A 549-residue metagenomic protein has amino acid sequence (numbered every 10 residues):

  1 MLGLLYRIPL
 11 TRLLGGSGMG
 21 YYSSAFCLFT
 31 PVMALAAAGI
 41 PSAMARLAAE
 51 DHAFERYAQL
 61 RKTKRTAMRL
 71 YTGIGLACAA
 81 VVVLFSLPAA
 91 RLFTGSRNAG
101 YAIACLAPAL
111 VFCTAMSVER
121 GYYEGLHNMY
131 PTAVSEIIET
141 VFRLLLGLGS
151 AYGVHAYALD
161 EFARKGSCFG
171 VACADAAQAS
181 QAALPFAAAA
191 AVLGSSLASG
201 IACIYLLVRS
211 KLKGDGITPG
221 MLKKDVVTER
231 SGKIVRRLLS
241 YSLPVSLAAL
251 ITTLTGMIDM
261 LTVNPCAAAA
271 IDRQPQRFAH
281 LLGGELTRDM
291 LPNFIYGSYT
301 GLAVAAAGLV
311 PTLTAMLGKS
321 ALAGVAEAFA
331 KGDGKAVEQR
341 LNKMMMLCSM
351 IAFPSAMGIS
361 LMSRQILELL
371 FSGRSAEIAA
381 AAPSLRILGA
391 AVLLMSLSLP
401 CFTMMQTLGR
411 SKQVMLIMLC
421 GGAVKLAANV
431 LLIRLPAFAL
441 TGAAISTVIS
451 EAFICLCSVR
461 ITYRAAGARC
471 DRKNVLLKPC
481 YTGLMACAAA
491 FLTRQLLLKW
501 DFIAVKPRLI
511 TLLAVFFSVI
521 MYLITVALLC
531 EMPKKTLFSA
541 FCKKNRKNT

Functional and structural regions predicted by a protein language model:
M1-S42, A79, V83, L110 (+2 more regions): Signature of the first transmembrane helix
G3, R7, A37-A45, C105-E124 (+6 more regions): Short runs within selected transmembrane alpha-helices of multi-pass transporters and secretion channels
L10-P31, L184-A189, K233-Y241, N264-A307 (+1 more regions): Interfacial/gating helices of multi-pass transporter permease domains
A38-A53, A307, P311-K331: Helix-loop junctions and terminal segments of transmembrane helices in multi-pass membrane transport/translocation
L87-C105, I359-V392, V505: Interfacial segments at transmembrane-helix termini and the short loops linking adjacent helices
Y130, V141-C203, K412, G422-L456 (+2 more regions): Membrane-interface helix-loop junctions in multi-pass transport and translocation proteins
A163-V192, I204-T252, G332-K335, R464-C480: Interhelical loop/hinge segments that connect adjacent transmembrane helices in multipass membrane
A268, L492-T549: Membrane-proximal transmembrane or re-entrant/amphipathic helices at the cytosolic face
